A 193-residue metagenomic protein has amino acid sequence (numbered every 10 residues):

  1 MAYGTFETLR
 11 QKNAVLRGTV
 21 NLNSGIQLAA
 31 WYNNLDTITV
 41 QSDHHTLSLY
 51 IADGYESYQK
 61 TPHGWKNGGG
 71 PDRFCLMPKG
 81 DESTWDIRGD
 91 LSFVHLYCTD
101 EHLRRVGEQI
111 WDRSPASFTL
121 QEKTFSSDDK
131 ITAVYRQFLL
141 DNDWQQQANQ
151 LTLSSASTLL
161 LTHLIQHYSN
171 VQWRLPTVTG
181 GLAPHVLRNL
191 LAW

Functional and structural regions predicted by a protein language model:
F6-T8, A14-A116, Q145-Q146, Q150: N-terminal regulatory/effector-sensing and dimerization cores that precede helix-turn-helix DNA-binding domains
D43, T99-H102, S127-V134, V186: Alpha-helical structural motif
N67-D86, K130, V134, L182-W193: A short, hydrophobic secondary-structure junction motif
G69, E108-L139: Aromatic/histidine-rich interaction motifs
A116-D129, N142-T152, L161-W193: Short, Lys/Arg-enriched, Trp-marked, Pro/Gly-tolerant hinge/linker segments that flank
